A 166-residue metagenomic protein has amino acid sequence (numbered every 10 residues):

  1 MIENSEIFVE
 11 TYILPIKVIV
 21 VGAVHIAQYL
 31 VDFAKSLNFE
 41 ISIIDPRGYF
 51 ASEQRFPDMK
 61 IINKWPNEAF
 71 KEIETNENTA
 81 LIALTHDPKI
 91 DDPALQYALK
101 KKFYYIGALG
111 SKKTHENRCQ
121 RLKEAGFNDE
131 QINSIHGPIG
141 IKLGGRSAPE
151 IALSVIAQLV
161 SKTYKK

Functional and structural regions predicted by a protein language model:
M1-P46, E53-P57, I62, N76-A80 (+4 more regions): Segments forming oxygen-rich coordination pockets for charged ligands
N67-E77: Short amphipathic alpha-helix with an adjacent loop that forms part of the alpha/beta core around
E72, D91-A94, A108: Extended hydrophobic-aromatic, low-complexity segments
T85-P88: N-terminal glycine-rich "phosphate-gripper" loop used for MgATP/nucleotide binding and carboxylate activation
I90-F103: Rossmann-fold NAD(P) dinucleotide-binding segment
F103, L109-K166: Adenosine-phosphate binding glycine-rich loop
